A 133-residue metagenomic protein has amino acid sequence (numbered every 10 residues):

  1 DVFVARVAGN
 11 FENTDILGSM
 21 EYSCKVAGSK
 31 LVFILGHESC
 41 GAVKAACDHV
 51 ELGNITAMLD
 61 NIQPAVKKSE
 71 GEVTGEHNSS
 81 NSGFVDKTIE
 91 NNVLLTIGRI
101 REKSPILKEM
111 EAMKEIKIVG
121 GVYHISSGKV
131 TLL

Functional and structural regions predicted by a protein language model:
D1-G9: Short, basic, glycine/proline-bearing loop/turn elements
G9-A27, G41-L133: Divalent-metal-activated hydrolytic enzyme cores
I34: Conserved functional hotspot residues or short segments at active or partner-binding sites across diverse domains
H37: Active-site cofactor/cluster-binding pocket
